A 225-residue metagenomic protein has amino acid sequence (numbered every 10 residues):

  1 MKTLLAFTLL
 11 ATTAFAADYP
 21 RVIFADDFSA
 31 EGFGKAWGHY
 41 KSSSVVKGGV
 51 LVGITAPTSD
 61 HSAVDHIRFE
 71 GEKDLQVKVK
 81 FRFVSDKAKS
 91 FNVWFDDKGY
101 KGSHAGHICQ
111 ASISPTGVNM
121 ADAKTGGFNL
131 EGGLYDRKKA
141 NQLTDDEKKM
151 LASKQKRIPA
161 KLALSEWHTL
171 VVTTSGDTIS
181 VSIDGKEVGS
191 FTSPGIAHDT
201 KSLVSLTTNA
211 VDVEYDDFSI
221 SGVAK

Functional and structural regions predicted by a protein language model:
A17-H39: Extracellular carbohydrate-recognition regions
F28, V77-V79, E166-T174, I179-V181: Short tryptophan-centered beta-strand motifs in secreted/extracellular beta-sheet-rich domains of glycan-recognition
S44-H61: Short carbohydrate-recognition loop motifs
P57-N141: Secretory/extracellular carbohydrate-interaction modules and structurally similar beta-sandwich "look-alikes"
A63-E70, K156-L162, V204-S205: Beta-strand-rich interaction surfaces with strong enrichment in secreted/lumenal proteins
R137-K138, Q142-T169: Short, aromatic/His-centered strand-loop micro-motif at the edge of beta-sheets
D184-K201: Short, solvent-exposed beta-strand-to-loop segments that form ligand-recognition rims of beta-rich domains
I196-K225: Ligand-recognition surfaces built from glycine- and aromatic
